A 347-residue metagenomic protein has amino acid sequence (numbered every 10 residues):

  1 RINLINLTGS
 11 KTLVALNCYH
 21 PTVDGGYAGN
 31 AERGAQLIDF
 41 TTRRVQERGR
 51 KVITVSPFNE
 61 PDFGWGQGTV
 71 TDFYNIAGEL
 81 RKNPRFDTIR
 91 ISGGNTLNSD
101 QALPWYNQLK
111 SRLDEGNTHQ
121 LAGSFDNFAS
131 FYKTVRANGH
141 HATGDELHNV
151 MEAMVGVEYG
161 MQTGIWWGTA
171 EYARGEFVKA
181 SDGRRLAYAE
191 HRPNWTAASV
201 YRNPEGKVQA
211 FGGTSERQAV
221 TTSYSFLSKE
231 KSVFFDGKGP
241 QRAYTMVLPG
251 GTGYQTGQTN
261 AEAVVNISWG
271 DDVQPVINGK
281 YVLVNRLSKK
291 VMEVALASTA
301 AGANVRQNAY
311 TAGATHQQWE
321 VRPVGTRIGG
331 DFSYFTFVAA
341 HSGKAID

Functional and structural regions predicted by a protein language model:
R1, A15-H20, V55-D62, G94-L97 (+4 more regions): Active-site-proximal beta-strand/loop segments in catalytic clefts of secreted hydrolases
R1-L103: Substrate-binding cleft and catalytic face of glycoside hydrolase catalytic domains, especially the flexible beta-alpha
V52-T54, E115, T163: Residues at the N-termini of beta-strands
D62-G160: Noncatalytic carbohydrate-binding groove/subsite architecture in carbohydrate-active enzymes
H141, A153-S268: Aromatic- and carboxylate-lined catalytic core of secreted/periplasmic carbohydrate-active enzymes
K207-T214, K280-V284, V305: Short, hydrophobic/proline-enriched secondary-structure or compact coil segments at domain edges
D272-T299, T315-D347: Extracellular glycan-recognition/adhesion modules and their associated mucin-like linkers
G302-T315: Surface-exposed turn/loop modules enriched in turn-prone residues
